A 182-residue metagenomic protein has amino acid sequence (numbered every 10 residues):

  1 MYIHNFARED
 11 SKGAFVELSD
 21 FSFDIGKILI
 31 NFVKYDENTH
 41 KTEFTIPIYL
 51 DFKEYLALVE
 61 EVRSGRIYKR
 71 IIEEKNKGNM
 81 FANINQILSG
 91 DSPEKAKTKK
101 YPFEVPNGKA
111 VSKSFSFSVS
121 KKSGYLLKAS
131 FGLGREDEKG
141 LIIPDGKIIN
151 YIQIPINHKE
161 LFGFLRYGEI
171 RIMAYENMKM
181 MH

Functional and structural regions predicted by a protein language model:
M1-S22: An N-terminus-focused feature that recognizes amino-terminal "leader" regions
V16-D24, I48-F52, S118-S123, I152-E160: Short, low-complexity cationic-aromatic patches
V16-H40, L126-E138: A short, structured beta-strand/loop element
F32-D51, K139-P155: A cross-kingdom feature marking solvent-exposed beta-strand/loop segments within repeated, beta-rich binding/scaffold
K34-N79: Compact, well-ordered interaction domains used in eukaryotic information-processing assemblies
G65-L88, G163-H182: Mixed-charge, Lys/Arg-enriched low-complexity segments
F81-Y151: Short, solvent-exposed interaction modules
S130-H182: Mixed-charge, glycine-accented linear interaction segment located at domain edges/termini
